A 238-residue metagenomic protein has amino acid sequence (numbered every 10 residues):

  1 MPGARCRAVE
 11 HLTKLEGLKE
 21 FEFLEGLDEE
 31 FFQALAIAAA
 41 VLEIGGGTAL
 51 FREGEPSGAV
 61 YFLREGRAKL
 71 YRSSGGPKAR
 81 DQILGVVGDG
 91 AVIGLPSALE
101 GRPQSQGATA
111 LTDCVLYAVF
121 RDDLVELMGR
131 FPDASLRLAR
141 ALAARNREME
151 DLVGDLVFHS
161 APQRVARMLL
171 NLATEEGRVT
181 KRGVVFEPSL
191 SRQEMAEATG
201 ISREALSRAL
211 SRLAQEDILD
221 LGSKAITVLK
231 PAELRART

Functional and structural regions predicted by a protein language model:
M1-E16, F31, P96-S97, T112 (+5 more regions): Long cytosolic regulatory regions associated with cyclic-nucleotide signaling
P2-G46, V92, S97-L99: Cyclic nucleotide-binding regulatory module and flanking cytosolic helices
F23, T48-T112: Cyclic nucleotide-binding regulatory domains
E29, E65, D89-V92, D113 (+6 more regions): ATP/adenylate-binding site constellation spanning eukaryotic-like Ser/Thr protein kinases, ABC-transporter
V60, V86, A118, S189 (+1 more regions): Short aromatic/basic micro-patch
G85-R147: Cyclic-nucleotide recognition modules
G129-G200: Polybasic "coupling" helices that flank or enter modular domains
L172-T238: Phosphate-/nucleic-acid-contacting segments
